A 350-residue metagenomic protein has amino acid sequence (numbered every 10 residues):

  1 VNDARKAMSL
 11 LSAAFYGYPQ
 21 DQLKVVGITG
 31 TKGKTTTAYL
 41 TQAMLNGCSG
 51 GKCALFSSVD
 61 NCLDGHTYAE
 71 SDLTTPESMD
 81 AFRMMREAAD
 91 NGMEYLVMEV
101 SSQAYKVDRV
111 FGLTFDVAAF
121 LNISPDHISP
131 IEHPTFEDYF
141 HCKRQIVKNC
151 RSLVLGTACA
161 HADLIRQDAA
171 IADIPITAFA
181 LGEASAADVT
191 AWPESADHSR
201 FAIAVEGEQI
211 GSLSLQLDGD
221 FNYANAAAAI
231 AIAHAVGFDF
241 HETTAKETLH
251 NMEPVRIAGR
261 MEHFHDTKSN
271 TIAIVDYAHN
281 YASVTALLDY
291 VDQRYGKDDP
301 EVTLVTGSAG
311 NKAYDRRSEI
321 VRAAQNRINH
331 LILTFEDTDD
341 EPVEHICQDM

Functional and structural regions predicted by a protein language model:
V1-N2: Charged, amphipathic alpha-helical linker segments immediately N-terminal to NTP-binding catalytic cores
R5-L153, T157, H161-I174: Phosphate-binding loop of NTP-binding sites
T31, S58, L181, T306-A309 (+1 more regions): Cofactor-binding loop segments of dinucleotide-utilizing enzymes, especially the Rossmann-like FAD- and NAD(P)+-binding
D90-N91, V117-A273: Acidic, Mg2+-coordinating active-site environments of NTP-dependent enzymes
V255, V275-T285: Glycine-rich phosphate/pyrophosphate-binding beta-alpha loops
I257, T285, Y290-M350: Active-site beta-alpha connecting loops in nucleotide-dependent enzymes
